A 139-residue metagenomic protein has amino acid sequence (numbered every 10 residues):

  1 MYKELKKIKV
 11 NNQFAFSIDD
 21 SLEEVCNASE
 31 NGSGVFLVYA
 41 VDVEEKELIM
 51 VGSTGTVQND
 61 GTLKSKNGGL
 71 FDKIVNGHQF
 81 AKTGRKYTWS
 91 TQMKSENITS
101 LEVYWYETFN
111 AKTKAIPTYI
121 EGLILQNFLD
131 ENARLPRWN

Functional and structural regions predicted by a protein language model:
M1-K64, Y104-A115, Y119, L123 (+1 more regions): GIY-YIG nuclease catalytic motif and its immediate N-terminal context
K6-K7, K94, Q126-N127: Short, exposed beta-strand/loop patches in secreted or surface proteins that constitute
K9-N11, N31, K82-G84, T99-L101 (+1 more regions): Alpha-helical structural elements
M50, Q92, N97, N132-A133: Glycine-centered secondary-structure boundary/capping sites
V57-K114: Conserved short loop/helix modules at catalytic or binding sites in compact beta-alpha or helix-hairpin-helix contexts
I124-L135: Structural alpha-beta junctions
